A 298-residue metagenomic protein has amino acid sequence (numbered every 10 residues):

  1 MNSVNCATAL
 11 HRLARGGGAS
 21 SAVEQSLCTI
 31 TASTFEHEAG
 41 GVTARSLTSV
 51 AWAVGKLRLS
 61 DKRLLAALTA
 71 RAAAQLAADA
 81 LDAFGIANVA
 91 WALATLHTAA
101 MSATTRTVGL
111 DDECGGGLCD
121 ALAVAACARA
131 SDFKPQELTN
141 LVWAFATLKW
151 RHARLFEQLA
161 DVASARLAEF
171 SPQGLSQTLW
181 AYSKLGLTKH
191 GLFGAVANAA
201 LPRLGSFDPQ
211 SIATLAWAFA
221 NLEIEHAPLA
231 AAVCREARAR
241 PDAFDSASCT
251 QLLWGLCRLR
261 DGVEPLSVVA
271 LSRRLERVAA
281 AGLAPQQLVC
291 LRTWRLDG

Functional and structural regions predicted by a protein language model:
M1-G298: Eukaryotic RNA-binding helical-repeat scaffolds
